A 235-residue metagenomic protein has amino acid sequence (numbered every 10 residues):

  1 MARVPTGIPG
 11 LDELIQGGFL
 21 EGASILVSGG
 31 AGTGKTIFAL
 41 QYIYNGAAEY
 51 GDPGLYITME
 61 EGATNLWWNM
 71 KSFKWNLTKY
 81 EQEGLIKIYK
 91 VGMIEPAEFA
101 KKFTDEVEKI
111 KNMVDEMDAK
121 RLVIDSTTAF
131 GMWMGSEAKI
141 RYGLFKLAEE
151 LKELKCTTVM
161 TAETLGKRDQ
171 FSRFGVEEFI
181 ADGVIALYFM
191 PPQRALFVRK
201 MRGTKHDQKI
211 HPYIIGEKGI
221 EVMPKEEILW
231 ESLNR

Functional and structural regions predicted by a protein language model:
M1-A2, N112-M117, Y188-R235: Conserved P-loop NTPase
T6-G18: Pre-Walker A adenine-sensing motif
I25-S28: Short hydrophobic/aromatic beta-strand immediately N-terminal to the Walker A/P-loop
G30-I94: Conserved P-loop
P53, G84-L85, D118-R121, E153-T161: Loop/turn-to-beta-strand initiation segments
V91-E153: Phosphate-binding/switch loop-helix module in NTP-utilizing enzymes
F130-M134, T164-F171: Short, solvent-exposed loop/turn segments at secondary-structure junctions
G175-A186: A short helix-turn-beta junction within AAA+ P-loop NTPase domains corresponding to the substrate/partner-engaging
